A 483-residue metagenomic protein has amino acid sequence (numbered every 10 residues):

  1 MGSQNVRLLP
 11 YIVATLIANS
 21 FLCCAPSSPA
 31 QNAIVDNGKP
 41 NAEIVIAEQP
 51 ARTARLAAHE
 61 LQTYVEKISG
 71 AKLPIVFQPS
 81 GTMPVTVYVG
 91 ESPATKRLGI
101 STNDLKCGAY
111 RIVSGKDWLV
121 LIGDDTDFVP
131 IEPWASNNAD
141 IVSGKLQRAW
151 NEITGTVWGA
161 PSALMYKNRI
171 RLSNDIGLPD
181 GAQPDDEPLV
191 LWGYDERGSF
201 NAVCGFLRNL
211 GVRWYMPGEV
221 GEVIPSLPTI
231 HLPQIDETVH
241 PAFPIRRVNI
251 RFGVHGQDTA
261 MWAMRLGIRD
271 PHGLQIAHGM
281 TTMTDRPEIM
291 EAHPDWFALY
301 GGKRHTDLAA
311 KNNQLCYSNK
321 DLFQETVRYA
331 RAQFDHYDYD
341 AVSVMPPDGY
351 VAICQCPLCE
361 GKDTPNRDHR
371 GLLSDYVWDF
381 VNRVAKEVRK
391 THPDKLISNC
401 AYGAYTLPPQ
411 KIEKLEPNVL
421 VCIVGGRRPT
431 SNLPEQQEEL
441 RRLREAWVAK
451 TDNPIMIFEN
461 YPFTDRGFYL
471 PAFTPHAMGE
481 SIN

Functional and structural regions predicted by a protein language model:
M1-N19, C23: Bacterial N-terminal signal peptides that target proteins for export
N19, C24-R111, D124, I230-D236: Acidic, contiguous N-terminal accessory segments
P40-N41, A71, T82-V85, D117 (+4 more regions): Loop/turn elements at helix/coil->beta-strand transitions in domains of secreted/extracellular proteins
A47, G90, M345-P347, S398-Y402 (+2 more regions): Generic beta-strand/beta-sheet core signal
Q49-R52, S92-T95, T126-V129, G349-V351 (+3 more regions): Solvent-exposed loop/turn segments at secondary-structure junctions within structured extracellular/periplasmic domains
E60, Y64, C107-W378, R389-T391 (+2 more regions): Feature activates predominantly on carbohydrate-active enzymes
S398-R427, R466-A477: Substrate-binding cleft/loops of secretory-pathway carbohydrate-active enzymes
Y402-K411, P434-A446, G479-E480: Alpha-helical scaffolding within the catalytic cores of extracellular/periplasmic polymer-degrading hydrolases
